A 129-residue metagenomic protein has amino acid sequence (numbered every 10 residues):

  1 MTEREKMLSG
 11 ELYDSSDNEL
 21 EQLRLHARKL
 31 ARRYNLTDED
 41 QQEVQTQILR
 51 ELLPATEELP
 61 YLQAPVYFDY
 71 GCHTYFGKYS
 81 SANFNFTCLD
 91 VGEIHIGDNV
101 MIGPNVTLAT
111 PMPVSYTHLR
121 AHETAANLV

Functional and structural regions predicted by a protein language model:
M1-L59: Terminal amphipathic alpha-helical/low-complexity segments used for targeting or macromolecular assembly
R32, T37-E39, N85, N99-V100 (+1 more regions): Short, intrinsically disordered/low-complexity patches at protein termini and at juxtamembrane boundaries
E58, Q63-A64, D69-C72, G77-K78 (+4 more regions): Left-handed beta-helix
T117-T124: Conserved small/polar residues in nucleotide/adenosyl-binding loops
